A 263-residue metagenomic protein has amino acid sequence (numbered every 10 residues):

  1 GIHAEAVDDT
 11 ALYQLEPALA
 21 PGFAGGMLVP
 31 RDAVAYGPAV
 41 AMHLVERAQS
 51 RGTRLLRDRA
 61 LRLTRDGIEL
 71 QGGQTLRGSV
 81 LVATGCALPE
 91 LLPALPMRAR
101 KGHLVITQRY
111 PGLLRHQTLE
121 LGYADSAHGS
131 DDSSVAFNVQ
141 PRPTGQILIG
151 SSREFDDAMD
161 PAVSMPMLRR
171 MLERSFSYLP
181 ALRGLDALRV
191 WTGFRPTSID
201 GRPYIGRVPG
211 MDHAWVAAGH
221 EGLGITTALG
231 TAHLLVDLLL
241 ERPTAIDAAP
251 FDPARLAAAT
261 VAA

Functional and structural regions predicted by a protein language model:
G1-R51, L56, R62-L63: Flavin (FAD/FMN) cofactor-binding and adjacent substrate-gating region of FAD-dependent oxidoreductase domains
G1-T10, M97, G184, R242-A249: A short alpha-helix-loop-beta-strand transition element characteristic of N-terminal alpha/beta dinucleotide-binding
Y13, A60-L61, V190-R195: Short, solvent-exposed loop/turn elements at beta->coil junctions and helix N-caps that rim active or binding pockets
G37, R170, F176-A263: C-terminal catalytic lobe of FAD-dependent flavoproteins
D66-E69, Q146-I147, A214-W215: Hydrophobic residues embedded in beta-strands of well-ordered beta-sheets
Q71-S79: Core beta-strand elements of the Rossmann-like FAD/NAD(P) dinucleotide-binding domain in flavoenzyme oxidoreductases
T84-G85, A218: Glycine-rich, N-terminal phosphate-binding loop of Rossmann-like dinucleotide-binding domains
C86-P209: Active-site substrate-recognition segment that forms the wall of the catalytic cavity or substrate channel
